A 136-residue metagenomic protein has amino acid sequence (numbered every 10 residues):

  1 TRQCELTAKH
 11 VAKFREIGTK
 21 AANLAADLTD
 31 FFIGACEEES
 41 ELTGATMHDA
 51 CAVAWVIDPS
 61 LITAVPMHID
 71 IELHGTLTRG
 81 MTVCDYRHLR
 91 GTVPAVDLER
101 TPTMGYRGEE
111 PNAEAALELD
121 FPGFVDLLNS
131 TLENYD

Functional and structural regions predicted by a protein language model:
T1-D136: Conformational coupling and interaction surfaces
